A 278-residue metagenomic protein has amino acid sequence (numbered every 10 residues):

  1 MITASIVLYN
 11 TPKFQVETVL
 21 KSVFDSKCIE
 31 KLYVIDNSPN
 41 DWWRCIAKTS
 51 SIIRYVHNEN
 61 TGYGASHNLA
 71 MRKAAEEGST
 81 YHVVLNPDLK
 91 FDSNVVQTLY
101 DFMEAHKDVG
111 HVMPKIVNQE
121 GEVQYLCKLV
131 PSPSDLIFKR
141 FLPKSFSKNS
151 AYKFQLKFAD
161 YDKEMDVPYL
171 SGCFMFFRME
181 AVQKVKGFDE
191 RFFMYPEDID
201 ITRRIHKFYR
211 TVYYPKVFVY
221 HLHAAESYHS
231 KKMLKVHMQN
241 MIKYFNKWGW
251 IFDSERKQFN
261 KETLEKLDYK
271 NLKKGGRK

Functional and structural regions predicted by a protein language model:
T11-D25: Short, well-formed alpha-helical segments that are part of the catalytic scaffolds of diverse glycosyltransferases
V34-R44: A conserved acidic beta->alpha catalytic loop
N58-E77: Glycine-rich, basic loop-to-helix element that forms the pyrophosphate-binding segment of sugar-nucleotide handling
S79-K90: Short beta-strand-to-loop acidic/aromatic patch adjacent to the donor-nucleotide binding site
K90-L126: Conserved donor NDP-sugar-binding/catalytic core segment of glycosyltransferases
P131-V167: Short, flexible, basic/aromatic active-site loop/helix in glycosyltransferases
D160-D162, P168-F218: A short, conserved alpha-helix in the catalytic core of glycosyltransferases
R203, K207-K278: Active-site-adjacent helix/loop segment of glycosyltransferases that harbors family-specific signature motifs
